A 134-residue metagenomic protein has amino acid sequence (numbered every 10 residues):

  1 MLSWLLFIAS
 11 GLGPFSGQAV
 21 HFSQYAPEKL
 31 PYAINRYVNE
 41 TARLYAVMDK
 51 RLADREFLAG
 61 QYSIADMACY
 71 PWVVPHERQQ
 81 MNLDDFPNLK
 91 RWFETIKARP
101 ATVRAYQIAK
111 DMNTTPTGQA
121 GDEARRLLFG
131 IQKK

Functional and structural regions predicted by a protein language model:
W4-P100: GST-like fold's C-terminal all-alpha helical module
Q61, R104-M112: Short, flexible loop/turn segments with low-complexity composition
A101-R104, T117: Residue-level signal for secondary-structure boundary elements
A109-K134: Acidic/histidine-enriched, glycine/proline-rich intrinsically disordered or flexible terminal extensions
